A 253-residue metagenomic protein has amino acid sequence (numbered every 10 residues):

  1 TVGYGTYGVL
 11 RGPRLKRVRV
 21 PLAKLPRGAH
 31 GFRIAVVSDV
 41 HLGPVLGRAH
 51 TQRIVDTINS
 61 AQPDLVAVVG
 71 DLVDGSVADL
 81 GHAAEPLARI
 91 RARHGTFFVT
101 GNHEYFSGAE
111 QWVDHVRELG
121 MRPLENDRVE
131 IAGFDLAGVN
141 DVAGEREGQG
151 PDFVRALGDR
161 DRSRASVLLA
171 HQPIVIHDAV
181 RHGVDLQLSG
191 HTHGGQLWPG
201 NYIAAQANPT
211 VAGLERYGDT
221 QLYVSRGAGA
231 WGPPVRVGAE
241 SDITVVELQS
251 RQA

Functional and structural regions predicted by a protein language model:
T1-R11: Transmembrane alpha-helices and immediately adjacent membrane-cytoplasm interface residues in multi-pass integral
K16-R17, P21-A253: Soluble catalytic domains of enzymes that build or remodel membrane lipids, polysaccharides, and related
